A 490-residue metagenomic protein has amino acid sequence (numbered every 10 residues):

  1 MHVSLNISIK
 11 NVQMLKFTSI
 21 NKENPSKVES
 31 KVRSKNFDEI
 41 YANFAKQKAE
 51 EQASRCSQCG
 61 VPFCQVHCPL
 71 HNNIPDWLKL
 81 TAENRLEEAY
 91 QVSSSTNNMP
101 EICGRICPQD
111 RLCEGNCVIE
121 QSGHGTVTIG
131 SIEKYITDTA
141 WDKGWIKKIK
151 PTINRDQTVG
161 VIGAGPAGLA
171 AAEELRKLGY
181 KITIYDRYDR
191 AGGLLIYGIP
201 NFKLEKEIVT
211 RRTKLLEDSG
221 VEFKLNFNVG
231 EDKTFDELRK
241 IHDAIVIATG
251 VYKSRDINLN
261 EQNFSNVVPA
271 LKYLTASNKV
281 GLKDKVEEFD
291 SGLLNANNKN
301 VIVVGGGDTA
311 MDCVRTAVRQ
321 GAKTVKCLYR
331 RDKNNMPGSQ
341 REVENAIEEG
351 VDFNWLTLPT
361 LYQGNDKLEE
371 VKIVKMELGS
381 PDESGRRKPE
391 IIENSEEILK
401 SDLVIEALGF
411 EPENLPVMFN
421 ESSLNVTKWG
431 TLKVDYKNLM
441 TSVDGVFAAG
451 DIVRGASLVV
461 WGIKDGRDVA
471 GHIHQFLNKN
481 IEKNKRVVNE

Functional and structural regions predicted by a protein language model:
L15-A42, H71-E83, V92-S94, Q121-G130 (+6 more regions): Beta1-alpha1 glycine-rich phosphate/pyrophosphate-binding loop at the start of Rossmann-like nucleotide-binding domains
N43-P62, L86-L112: Immediate flanking context of iron-sulfur cluster ligation sites
A45, D218-R239, V286-L293, L356-D402: A structured beta-alpha segment of the ubiquitous adenosine-cofactor-binding alpha/beta core
W77, I102-R105, D110-I162, F223-K299 (+3 more regions): FAD-binding core/adjacent interface of flavoenzyme oxidoreductases
N263-N298, D382-A456: FAD-site-proximal beta/loop scaffold in flavoenzymes
N298-R331, E397-L403, F410-E411, W429-G430 (+3 more regions): Long hydrophobic segments that form regular secondary structure
C313, I452-L477: A conserved FAD-binding loop/helix module that cradles the flavin
M336-S339, H474-E490: Active-site-proximal substrate-binding core of FAD-dependent oxidoreductases
